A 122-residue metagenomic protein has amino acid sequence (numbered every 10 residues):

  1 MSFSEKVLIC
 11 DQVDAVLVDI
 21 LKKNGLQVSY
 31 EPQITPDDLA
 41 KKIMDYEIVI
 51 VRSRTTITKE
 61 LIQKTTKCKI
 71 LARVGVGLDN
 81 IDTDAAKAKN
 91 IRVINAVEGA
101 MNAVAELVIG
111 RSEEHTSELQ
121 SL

Functional and structural regions predicted by a protein language model:
M1-Y46: N-terminal glycine-/charge-rich "phosphate-binding" loop or analogous flexible N-terminal tail
I9, S29, T35, I48-L119: Phosphate/diphosphate ligand-binding glycine-rich loop within oxidoreductases
L122: Extended, polar beta-sheet/loop recognition surfaces of beta-rich domains that mediate binding to diverse ligands
